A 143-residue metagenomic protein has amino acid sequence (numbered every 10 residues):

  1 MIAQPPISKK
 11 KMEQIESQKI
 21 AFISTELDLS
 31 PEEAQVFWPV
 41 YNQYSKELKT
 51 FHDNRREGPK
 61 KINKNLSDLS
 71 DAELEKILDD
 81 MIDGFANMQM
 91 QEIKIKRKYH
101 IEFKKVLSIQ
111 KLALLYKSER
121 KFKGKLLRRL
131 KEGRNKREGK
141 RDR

Functional and structural regions predicted by a protein language model:
I2-P6, L69-I82, K136-R143: Membrane-interacting alpha-helical segments
I2-Q43, G139-R141: Immediate post-signal-peptide N-terminus of mature secreted/exported proteins
K9, Q14, Q89-R143: Amphipathic, charged alpha-helical segments and their helix-to-coil junctions in extracytoplasmic/peripheral assemblies
S17-K19, S24-E26, E33, H52-R56 (+1 more regions): Residue-level signal for functionally critical sites in structured catalytic/ligand-binding pockets
I23-V106: Amphipathic alpha-helical segments
